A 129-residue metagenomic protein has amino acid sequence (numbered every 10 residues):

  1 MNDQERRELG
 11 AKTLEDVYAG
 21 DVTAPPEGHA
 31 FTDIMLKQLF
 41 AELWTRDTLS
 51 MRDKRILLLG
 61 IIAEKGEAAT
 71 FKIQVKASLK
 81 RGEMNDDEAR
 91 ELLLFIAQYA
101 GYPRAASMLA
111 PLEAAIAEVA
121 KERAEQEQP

Functional and structural regions predicted by a protein language model:
M1-R52, V75, K80, A106-P129: Acidic, glycine/proline-rich low-complexity segments that act as flexible tails and inter-domain linkers
M35, L39, I61-E67, A100-G101: Short alpha-helix boundary/capping elements
K54-I62, A89-L92: Short, structured motif recognition centered on aromatic/hydrophobic residues
G66-R90: Mid-chain, well-packed structural core segment of small domains
A69, R104-A105: Short, conserved acidic/polar surface loops in the N-terminal third of protein domains
F95, Y102: Substrate/cofactor-recognition hotspot
A97-Q98, I116: Short Asp/Glu-rich motifs
